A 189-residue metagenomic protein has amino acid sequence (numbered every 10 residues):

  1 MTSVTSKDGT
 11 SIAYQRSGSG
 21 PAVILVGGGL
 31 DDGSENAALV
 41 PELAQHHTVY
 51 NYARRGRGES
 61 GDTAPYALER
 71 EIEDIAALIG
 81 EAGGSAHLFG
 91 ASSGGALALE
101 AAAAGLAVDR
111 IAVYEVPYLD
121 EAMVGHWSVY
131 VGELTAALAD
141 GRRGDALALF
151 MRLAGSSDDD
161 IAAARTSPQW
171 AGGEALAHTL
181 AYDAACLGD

Functional and structural regions predicted by a protein language model:
S3-G61: Conserved HGGG/HGGXW glycine-rich cap/lid loop of the alpha/beta-hydrolase fold
P41, Y50-F89: Active-site loop/oxyanion-hole signature of alpha/beta-hydrolase fold enzymes
S85-A122: Conserved hydrolase catalytic core segment
P117-H126, S157-D160: A short beta-to-alpha transition loop/helix N-cap that caps and shapes the active-site region
L138-A139: Hydrophobic/aromatic side-chain positions at a characteristic register within alpha-helices of tetratricopeptide repeats
R143-L149: Solenoid-repeat scaffolds in large eukaryotic assemblies
A154-W170: Short, charge-rich amphipathic alpha-helical segments embedded in non-transmembrane helical bundles/solenoids
P168-D189: Hydrophobic, aromatic-rich cap/lid helix
